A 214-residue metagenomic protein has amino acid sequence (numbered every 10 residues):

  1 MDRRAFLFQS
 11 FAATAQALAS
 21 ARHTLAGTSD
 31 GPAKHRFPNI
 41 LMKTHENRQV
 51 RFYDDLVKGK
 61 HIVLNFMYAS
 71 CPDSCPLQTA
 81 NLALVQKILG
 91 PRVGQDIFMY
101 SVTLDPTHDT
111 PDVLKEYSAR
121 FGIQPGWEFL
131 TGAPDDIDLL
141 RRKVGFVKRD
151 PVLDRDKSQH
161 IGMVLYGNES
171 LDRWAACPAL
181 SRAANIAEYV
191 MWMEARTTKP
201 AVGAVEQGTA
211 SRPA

Functional and structural regions predicted by a protein language model:
M1-T14: N-terminal secretory signal peptides and thylakoid transit peptides that target proteins across membranes
A15-N39: N-proximal helix/coil linker or "cap" segments that precede and/or mark the start of modular domains
L41-H61: A short beta-strand-turn-helix
L56-S74, L82: Short active-site neighborhood of thiol/selenol oxidoreductases, capturing the structured segment around
T79-Y100: Conserved helix-turn-beta segment immediately C-terminal to the redox Cys motif in thioredoxin-like folds
D96-D109, G126-D135: Thiol-based oxidoreductase modules, predominantly thioredoxin-like and allied folds used for disulfide exchange
E116-I161: Short, internal strand/loop/helix patches that form the active-site neighborhood or redox-interaction surface
D154-A214: Thiol-/selenol-based redox modules, centered on thioredoxin-like and closely related oxidoreductase domains
